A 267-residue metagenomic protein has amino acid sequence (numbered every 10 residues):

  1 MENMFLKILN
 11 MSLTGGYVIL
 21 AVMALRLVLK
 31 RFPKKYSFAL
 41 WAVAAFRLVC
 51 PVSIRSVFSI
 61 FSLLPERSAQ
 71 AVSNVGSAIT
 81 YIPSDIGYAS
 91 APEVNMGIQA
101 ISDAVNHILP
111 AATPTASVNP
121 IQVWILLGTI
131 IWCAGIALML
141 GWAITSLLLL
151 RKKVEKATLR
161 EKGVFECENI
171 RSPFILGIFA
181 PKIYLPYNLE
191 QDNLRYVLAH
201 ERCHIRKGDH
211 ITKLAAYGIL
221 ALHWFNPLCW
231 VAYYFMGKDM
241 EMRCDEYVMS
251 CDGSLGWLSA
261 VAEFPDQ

Functional and structural regions predicted by a protein language model:
E2-S77, P83, N106-Q267: Membrane-embedded and juxtamembrane structural elements of multi-pass membrane proteins
I79-I108: Membrane-proximal, non-transmembrane interface segments of integral membrane proteins
